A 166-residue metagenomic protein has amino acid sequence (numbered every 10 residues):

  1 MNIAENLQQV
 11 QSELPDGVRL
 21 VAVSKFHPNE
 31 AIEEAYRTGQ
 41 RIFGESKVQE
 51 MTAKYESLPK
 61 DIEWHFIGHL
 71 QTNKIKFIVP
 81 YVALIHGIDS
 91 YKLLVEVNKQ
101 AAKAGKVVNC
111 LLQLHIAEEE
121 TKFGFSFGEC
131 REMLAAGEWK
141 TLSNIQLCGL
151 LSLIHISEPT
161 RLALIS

Functional and structural regions predicted by a protein language model:
M1, G17-L20: Glycine-rich phosphate-binding "P-loop"
M1-N2, R37-Q40, P80-L84, E119 (+1 more regions): Glycine-rich tight-turn/loop motif centered on a GG-T
I3, Q11-L14, Y55, A101 (+1 more regions): Conserved hydrophobic residues forming the short capping helix/wall of the S-adenosyl-L-methionine
L7, S12, R19-V82, S90-L93: N-terminal active-site wall of soluble small-molecule enzyme domains
D16, K60-D61, K103, S143: Short, well-ordered coil loops that connect the C-terminus of an alpha-helix to the N-terminus of a beta-strand
F26-P28, I116-E118, S157: Short, internal active-site loops enriched in acidic
T72-L153: Conserved anion-binding
I154-S166: Single conserved hydrophobic/aromatic residue that forms the stacking wall/gate of nucleotide- or nucleobase-binding
